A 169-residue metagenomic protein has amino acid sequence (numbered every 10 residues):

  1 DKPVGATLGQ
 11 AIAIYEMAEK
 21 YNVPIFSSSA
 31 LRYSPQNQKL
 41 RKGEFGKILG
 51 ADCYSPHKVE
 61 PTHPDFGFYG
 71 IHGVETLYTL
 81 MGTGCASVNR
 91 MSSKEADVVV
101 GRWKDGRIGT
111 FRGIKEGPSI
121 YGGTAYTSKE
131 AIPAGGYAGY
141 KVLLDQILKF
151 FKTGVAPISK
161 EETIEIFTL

Functional and structural regions predicted by a protein language model:
D1-V4, G154: Alpha-helical hinge/cap motifs
V4-H63, G73: A contiguous active-site-proximal alpha/beta segment in oxidoreductase catalytic domains
K20, K104, F150-L169: C-terminal helix-rich "cap/oligomerization" subdomain common to oxidoreductases
S28-P35, P56-V88, L143, T163: Mid-domain beta-loop-alpha active-site segment that forms a flexible, acidic cofactor/metal-binding surface
L40, Q146-I147, L169: Generic hydrophobic alpha-helical segments
E44, M81, L144-V155: Short, hydrophobic alpha-helical segments
G67-G70, Y137, A156-K160: Conserved loop-to-helix N-cap of the C-terminal "lid" that shapes the substrate pocket in Rossmann-like
K94-L144: C-terminal substrate-binding/catalytic lobe of Rossmann-fold NAD(P)-dependent oxidoreductases
